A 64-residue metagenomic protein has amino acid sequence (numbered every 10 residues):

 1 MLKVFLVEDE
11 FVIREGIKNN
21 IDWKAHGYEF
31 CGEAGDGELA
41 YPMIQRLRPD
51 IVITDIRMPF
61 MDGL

Functional and structural regions predicted by a protein language model:
M1-K3: Non-catalytic signal-transmission and effector/linker regions of two-component phosphorelay proteins
V7-E8, A34-G35, V52: Conserved sequence signature across two-component system core domains
E10-C31: Two-component/phosphorelay signaling modules centered on CheY-like receiver
D36-L39, D62: Acidic catalytic/metal-coordinating carboxylates
R48: Conserved catalytic motifs of ABC-family nucleotide-binding domains
D55: Active-site residues of response regulator receiver
M58: Receiver (REC) domain active-site loop signature in two-component systems and cognate sites in sensor histidine kinases
